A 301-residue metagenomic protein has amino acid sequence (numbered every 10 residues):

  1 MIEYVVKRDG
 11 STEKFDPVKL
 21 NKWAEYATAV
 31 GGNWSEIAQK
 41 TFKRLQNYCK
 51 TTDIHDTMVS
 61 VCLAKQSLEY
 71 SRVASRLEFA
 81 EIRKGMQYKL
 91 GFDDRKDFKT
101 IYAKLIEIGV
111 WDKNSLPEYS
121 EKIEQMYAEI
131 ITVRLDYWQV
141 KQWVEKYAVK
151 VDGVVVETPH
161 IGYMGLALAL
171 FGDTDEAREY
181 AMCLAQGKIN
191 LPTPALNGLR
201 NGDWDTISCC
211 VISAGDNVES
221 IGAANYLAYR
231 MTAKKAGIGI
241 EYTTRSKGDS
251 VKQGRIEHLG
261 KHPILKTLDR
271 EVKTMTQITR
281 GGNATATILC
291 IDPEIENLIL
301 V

Functional and structural regions predicted by a protein language model:
M1-V301: Extended catalytic cores of very large enzyme megasubunits
